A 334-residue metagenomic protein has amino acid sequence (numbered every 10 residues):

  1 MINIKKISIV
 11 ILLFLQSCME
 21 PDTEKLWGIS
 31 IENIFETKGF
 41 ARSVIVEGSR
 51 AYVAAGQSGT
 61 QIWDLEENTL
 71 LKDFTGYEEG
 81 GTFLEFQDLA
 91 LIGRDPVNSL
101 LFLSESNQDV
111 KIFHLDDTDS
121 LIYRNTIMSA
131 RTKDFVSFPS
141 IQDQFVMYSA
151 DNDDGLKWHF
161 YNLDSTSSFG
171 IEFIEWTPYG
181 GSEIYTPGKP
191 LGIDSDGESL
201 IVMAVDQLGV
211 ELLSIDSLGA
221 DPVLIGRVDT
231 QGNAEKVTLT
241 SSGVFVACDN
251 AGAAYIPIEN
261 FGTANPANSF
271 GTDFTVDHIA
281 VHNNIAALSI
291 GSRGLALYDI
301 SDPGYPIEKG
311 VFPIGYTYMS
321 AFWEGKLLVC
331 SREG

Functional and structural regions predicted by a protein language model:
I2-V10: Sec-dependent signal peptide recognition, specifically the positively charged N-region followed immediately by
I11-C18: Hydrophobic h-region of N-terminal signal peptides that target proteins for export in Gram-negative bacteria
C18-G334: Feature marking well-ordered beta-strand scaffolds used for ligand recognition
